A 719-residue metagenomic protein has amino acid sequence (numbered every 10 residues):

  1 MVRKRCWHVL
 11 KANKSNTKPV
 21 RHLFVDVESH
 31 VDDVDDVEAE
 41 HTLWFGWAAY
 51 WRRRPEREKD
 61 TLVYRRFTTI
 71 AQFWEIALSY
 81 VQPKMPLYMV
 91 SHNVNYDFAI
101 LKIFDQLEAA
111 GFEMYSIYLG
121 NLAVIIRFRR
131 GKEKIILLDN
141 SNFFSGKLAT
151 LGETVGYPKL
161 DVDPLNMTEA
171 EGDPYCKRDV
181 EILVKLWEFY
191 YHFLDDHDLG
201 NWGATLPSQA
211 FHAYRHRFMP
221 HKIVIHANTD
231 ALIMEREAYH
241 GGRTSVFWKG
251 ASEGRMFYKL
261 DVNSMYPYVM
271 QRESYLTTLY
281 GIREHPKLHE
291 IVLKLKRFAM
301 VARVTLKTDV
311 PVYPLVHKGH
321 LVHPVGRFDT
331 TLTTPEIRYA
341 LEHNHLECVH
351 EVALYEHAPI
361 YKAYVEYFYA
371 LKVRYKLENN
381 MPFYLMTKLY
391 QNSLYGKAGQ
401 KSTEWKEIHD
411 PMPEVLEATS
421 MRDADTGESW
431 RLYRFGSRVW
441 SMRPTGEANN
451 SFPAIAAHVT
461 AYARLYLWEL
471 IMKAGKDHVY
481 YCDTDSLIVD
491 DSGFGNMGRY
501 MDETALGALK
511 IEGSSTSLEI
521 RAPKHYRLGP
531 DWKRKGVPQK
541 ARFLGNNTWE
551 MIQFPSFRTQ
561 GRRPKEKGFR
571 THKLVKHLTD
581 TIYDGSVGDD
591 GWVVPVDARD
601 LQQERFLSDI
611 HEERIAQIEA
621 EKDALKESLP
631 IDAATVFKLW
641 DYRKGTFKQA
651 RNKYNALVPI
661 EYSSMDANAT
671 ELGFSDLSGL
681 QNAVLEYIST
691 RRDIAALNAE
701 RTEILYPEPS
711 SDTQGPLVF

Functional and structural regions predicted by a protein language model:
M1-L23, V27: N-terminal accessory regions of nucleic-acid-interacting proteins
S15-F24, D33, V37-H92, F98-I688 (+1 more regions): Conserved acidic
H30: Conserved Rossmann-like nucleotide-cofactor binding loop
